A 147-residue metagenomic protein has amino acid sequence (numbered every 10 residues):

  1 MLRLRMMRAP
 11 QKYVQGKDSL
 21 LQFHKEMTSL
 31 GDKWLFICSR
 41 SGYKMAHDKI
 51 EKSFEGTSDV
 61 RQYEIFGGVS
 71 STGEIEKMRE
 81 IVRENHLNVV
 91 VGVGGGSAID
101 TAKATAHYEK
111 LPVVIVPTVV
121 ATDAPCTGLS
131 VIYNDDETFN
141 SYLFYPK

Functional and structural regions predicted by a protein language model:
M1-V89: ATP/NTP phosphate-donor binding region
Q11, H107-K147: A glycine/threonine-rich phosphate-anchoring loop and its flanking beta-alpha core in nucleotide/phosphate-binding
G16-S19, Y43-M45, G96, V114 (+1 more regions): Short amphipathic alpha-helical surface micro-motifs
K17-D18, C38-R40, V93-G95, V116-V119 (+1 more regions): Fold-independent oxyanion-binding glycine-rich loops and adjacent beta-strand/coil segments at enzyme active sites
L20, Y43-H47, T72, S97-A104 (+1 more regions): Short glycine/serine/threonine-rich phosphate/pyrophosphate-binding segments that cradle anionic phosphate groups
S41-G42, Q62-F66, V90-G92, T118-A121 (+1 more regions): Short, surface-exposed, polar/charged, turn-prone segments marking secondary-structure boundaries
K49-K52, M78, T105-Y108, G128-V131: Short, glycine/charged-enriched secondary-structure capping and boundary segments
V82-V119: A short, small-residue-rich loop immediately preceding and capping a beta-strand
